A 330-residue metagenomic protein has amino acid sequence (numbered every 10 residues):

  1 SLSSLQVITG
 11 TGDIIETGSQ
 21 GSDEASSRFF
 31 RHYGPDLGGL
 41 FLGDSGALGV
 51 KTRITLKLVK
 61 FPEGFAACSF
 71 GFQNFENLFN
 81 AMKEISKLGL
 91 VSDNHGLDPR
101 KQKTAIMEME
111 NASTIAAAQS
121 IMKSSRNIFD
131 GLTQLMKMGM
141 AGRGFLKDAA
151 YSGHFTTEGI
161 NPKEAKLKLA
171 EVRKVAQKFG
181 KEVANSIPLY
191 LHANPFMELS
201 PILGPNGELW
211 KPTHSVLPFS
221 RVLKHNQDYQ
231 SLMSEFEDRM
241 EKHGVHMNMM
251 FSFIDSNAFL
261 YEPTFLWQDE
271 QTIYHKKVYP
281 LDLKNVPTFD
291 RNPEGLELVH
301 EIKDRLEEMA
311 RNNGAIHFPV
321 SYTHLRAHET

Functional and structural regions predicted by a protein language model:
S1-L90: FAD-binding subdomain of flavoenzyme oxidoreductases
L2-L5, N94-R100, S321: Generic beta-strand hydrophobic packing signal
Q73-N77, N161, T330: Alpha-helix N-cap recognition
F79-L296, R305: C-terminal substrate-recognition/cap domain of FAD-linked oxidoreductases
I302: Conserved N-terminal phosphate-binding loop of PLP-dependent enzymes in the Aspartate aminotransferase
E307, R311-P319: Basic polyanion-binding and macromolecular-assembly surfaces
T323-T330: Conserved small/polar residues in nucleotide/adenosyl-binding loops
